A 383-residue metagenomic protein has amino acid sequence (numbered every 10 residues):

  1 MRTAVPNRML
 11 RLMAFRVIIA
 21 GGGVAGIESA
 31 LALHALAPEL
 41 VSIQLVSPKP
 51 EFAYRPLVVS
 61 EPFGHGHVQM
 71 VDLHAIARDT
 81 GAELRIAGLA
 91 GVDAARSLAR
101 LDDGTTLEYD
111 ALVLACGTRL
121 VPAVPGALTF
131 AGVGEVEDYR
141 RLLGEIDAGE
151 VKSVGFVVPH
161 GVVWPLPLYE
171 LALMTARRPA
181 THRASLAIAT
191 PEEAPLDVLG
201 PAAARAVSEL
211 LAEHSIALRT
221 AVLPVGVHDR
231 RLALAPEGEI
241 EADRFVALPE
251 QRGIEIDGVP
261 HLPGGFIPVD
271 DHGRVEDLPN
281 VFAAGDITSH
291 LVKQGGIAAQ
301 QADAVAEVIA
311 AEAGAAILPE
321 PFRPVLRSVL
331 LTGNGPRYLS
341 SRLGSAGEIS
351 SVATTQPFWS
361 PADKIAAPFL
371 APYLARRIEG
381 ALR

Functional and structural regions predicted by a protein language model:
R2, L10-R16, G81-E170, R177-R178 (+1 more regions): FAD-binding core/adjacent interface of flavoenzyme oxidoreductases
M13-A82, H160-V198: Beta1-alpha1 glycine-rich phosphate/pyrophosphate-binding loop at the start of Rossmann-like nucleotide-binding domains
S42-Q44, E83-A95, A99, L107 (+2 more regions): A Rossmann-like FAD-binding core segment of flavoenzymes
D103, C116-G117, P236, P249-E250 (+1 more regions): Glycine-rich, N-terminal phosphate-binding loop of Rossmann-like dinucleotide-binding domains
G126-E150, E239-Q301, E307, A311: FAD-site-proximal beta/loop scaffold in flavoenzymes
S153-V154, V158-L210, A217-R219, G295-A311 (+1 more regions): Rossmann-like dinucleotide-binding core of oxidoreductases
S289, A310-I349: Active-site-proximal substrate-binding core of FAD-dependent oxidoreductases
P336-R383: C-terminal auxiliary extensions adjacent to catalytic cores
